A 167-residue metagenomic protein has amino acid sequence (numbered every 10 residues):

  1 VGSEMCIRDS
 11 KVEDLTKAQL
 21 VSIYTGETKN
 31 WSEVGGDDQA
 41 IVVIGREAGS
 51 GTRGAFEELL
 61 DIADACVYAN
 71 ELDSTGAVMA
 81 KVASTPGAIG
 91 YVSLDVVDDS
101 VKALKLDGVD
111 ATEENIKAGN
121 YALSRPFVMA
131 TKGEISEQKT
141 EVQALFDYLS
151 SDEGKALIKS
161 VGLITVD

Functional and structural regions predicted by a protein language model:
S3, R8-D167: Exported/periplasmic ABC-transporter solute-binding proteins
